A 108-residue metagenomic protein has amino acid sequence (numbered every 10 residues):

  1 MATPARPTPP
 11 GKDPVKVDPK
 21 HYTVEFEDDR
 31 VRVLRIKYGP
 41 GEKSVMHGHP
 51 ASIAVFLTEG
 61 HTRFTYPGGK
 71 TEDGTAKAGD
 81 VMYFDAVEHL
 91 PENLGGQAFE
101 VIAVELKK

Functional and structural regions predicted by a protein language model:
M1-G39, K43-M46, F64-Y66, E72-D85 (+3 more regions): A short, N-terminal "cap"/entry segment at the start of jelly-roll beta-barrel domains of the cupin/DSBH fold
H49-G68: Glycine- and acidic-residue-biased ligand/ion/polar-headgroup-sensing regions
P50, A86-V87: Short, surface-exposed coil-to-beta transition loops
